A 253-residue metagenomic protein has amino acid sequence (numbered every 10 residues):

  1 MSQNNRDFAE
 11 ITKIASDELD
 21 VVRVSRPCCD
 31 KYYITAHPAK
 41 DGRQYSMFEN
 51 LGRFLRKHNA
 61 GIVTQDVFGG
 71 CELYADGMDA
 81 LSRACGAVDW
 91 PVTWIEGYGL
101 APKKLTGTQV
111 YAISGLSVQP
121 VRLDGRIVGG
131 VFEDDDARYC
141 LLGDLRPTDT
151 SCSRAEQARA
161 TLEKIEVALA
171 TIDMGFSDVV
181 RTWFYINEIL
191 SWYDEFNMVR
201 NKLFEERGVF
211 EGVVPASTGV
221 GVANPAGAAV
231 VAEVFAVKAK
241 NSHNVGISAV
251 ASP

Functional and structural regions predicted by a protein language model:
M1-P253: Short, polar/acidic, helix-capping and beta-turn segments at strand->helix junctions that line the mouths
